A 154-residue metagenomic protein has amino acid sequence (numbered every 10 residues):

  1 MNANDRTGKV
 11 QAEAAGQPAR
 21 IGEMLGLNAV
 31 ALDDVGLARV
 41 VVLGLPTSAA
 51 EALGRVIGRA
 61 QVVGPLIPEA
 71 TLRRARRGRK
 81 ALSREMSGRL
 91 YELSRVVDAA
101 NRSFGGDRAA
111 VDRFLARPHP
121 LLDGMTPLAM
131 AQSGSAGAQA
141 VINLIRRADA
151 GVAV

Functional and structural regions predicted by a protein language model:
M1-V154: Non-transmembrane "mature" sequence context
